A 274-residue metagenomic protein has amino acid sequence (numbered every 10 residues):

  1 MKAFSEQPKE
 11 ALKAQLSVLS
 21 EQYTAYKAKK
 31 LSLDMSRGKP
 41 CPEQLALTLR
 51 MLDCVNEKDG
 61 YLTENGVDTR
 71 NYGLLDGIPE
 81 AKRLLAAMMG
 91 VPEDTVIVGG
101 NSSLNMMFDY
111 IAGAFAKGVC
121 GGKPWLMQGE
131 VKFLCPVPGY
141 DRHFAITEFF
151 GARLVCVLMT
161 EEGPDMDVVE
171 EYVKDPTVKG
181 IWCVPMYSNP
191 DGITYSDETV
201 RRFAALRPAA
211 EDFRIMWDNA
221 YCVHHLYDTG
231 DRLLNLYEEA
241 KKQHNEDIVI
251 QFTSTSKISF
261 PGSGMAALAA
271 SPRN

Functional and structural regions predicted by a protein language model:
K2-E80, A86-A87: N-terminal "arm"/small-domain region of PLP-dependent enzymes with the aminotransferase-like
K30-S32, V178, V249: Core-facing hydrophobic residues within beta-strands of well-ordered domains
R37, M159, S254: Active-site donor-binding loop signature of nucleotide-sugar glycosyltransferases
V67-E211, C222-H244: Conserved core of the PLP fold type I
D218-N219: Walker B catalytic acidic pair
C222-H224, R232-N274: Active-site PLP attachment segment
